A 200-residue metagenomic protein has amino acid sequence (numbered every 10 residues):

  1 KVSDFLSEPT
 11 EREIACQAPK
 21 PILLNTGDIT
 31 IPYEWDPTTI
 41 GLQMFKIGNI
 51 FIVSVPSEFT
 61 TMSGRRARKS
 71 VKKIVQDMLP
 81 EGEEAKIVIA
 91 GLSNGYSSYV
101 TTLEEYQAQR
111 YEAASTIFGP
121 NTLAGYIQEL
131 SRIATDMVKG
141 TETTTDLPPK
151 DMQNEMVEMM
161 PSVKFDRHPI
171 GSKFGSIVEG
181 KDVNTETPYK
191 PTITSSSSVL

Functional and structural regions predicted by a protein language model:
K1-L200: Non-catalytic substrate/cofactor recognition surfaces at enzyme active-site rims
